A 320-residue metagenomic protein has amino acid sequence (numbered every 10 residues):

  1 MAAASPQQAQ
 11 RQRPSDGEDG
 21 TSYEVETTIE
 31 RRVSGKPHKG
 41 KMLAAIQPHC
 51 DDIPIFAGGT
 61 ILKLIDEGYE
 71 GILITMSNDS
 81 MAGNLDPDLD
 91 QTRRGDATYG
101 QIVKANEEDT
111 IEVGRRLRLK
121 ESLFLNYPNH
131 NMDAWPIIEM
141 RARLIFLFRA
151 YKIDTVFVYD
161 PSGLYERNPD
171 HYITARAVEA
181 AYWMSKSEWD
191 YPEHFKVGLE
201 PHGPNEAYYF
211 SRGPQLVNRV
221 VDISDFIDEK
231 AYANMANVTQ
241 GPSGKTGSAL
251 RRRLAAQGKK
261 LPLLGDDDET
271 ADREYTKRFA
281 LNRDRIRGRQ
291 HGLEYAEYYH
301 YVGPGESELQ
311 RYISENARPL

Functional and structural regions predicted by a protein language model:
M1-R11: N-terminal export signals
Q10-K39, S187-E200, E206, R212-L320: C-terminal accessory domains and tails appended to enzymatic cores
R13-Y151, E308, Y312, N316-P319: Active-site rim/loop-helix segments in enzyme catalytic domains that contact anionic ligands
H49, N168-H171, N237: Histidine-centered active-site/metal-ligand motif
K63, E67, A180-S185, A236: Active-site catalytic microenvironments for nucleophilic, acid-base chemistry
I72, E121-F210: Internal alpha/beta domain cores that form substrate/cofactor-binding pockets in large enzymes and binding proteins
E108-E112, A175-R176, A180, D228 (+1 more regions): Residues on a specific face of well-ordered alpha-helices
